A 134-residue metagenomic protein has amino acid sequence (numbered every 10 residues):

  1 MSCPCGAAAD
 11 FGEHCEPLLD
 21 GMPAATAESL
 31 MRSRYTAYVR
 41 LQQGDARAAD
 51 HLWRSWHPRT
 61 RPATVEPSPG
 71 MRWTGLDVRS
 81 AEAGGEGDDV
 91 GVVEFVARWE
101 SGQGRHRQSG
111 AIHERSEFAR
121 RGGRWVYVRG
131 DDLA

Functional and structural regions predicted by a protein language model:
M1, D89, G123-R124: Beta-strand-connecting loop/turn residues
M1-A9: Short Cys/His-rich zinc-binding micro-motifs
A9-D10, L19: A short, cysteine/histidine-rich metal-binding "knuckle" motif
E13-C15: Cysteine-centered loop/knuckle micro-motif
P17-P69: Core segments of small alpha/beta cavity-forming domains
L18, A97, D131-L133: A short beta-strand motif that forms part of the nucleic acid-binding face of small beta-barrel RNA-binding folds
S68-A111: Surface-exposed, charged secondary-structure patches
G110-A134: Short beta-strand edge/turn micro-motifs at domain boundaries
